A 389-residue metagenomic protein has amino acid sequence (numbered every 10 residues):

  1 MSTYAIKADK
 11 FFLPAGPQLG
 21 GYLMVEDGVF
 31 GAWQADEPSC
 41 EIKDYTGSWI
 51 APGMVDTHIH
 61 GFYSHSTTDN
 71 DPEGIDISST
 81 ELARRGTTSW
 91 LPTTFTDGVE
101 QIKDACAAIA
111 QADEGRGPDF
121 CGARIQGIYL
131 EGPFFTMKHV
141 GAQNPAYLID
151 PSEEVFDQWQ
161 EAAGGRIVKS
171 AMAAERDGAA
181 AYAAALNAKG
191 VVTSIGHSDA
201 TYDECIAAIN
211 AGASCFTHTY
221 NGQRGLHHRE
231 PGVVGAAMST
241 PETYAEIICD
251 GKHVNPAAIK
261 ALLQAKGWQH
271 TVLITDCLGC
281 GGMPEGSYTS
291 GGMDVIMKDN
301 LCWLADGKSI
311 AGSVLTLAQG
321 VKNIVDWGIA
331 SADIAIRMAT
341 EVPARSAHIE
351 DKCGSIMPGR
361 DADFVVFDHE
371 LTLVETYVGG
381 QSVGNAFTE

Functional and structural regions predicted by a protein language model:
M1-A51: Histidine-rich, glycine-flanked metal-binding segment
D9, R345, S355-E389: C-terminal cap of metal-dependent C-N hydrolases
Y45-A105: Metal-associated gating/positioning segment near the N- to mid-region
D71-G74, A105-I109, S152-E154, R229-V234: Charged helix-capping and loop-helix junction motifs
S79-R166: Divalent-metal coordination cores built from histidine and acidic residues
L130, L186, F216, I324 (+1 more regions): Conserved, mostly hydrophobic/aromatic
D157, E161-M283: Active-site core of metal-dependent hydrolases
G232-A245, Q264-T275, G281-R360, F364-V366: His/Asp/Glu-enriched, well-ordered alpha-helical/loop segment that forms or immediately abuts the divalent-metal
